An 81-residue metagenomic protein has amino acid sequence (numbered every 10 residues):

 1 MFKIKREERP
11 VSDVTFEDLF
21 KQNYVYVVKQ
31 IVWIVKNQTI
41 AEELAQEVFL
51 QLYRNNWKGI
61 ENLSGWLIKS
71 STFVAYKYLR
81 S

Functional and structural regions predicted by a protein language model:
I4-K29, W33, T39-E42, K58: A short, charge-rich alpha-helical start-of-domain segment used by transcription regulators
R9, F49-L63, S81: Sigma70-family region 2
Y24-V25, Q46, T72: ATP/adenylate-binding site constellation spanning eukaryotic-like Ser/Thr protein kinases, ABC-transporter
V28, Q38-N55, W66: Conserved RNAP core-binding helix
V35, E61, G65, K69: Glycine-rich phosphate-binding loop at the start of an alpha helix
T72-S81: Arg/Lys-rich amphipathic alpha helix in sigma70-family domain 2
